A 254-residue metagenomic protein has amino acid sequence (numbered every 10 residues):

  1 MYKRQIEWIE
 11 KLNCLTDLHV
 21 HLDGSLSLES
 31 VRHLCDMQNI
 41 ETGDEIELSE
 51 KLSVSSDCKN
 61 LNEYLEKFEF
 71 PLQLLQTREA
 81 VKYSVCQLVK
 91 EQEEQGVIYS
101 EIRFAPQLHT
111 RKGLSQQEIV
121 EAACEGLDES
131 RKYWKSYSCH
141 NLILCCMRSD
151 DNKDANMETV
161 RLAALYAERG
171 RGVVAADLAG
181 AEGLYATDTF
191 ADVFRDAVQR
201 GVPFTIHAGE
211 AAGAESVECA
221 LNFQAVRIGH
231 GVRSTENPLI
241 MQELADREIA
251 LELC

Functional and structural regions predicted by a protein language model:
K3-V202, A211-S216, Q224-A250, C254: Metal-cofactor-binding active-site regions of metalloenzymes
H207: Active-site glycine-centered loops adjacent to acidic/histidine catalytic or metal-binding residues that shape
A220: Short loop/helix-cap segments at secondary-structure boundaries that form the rim of catalytic
